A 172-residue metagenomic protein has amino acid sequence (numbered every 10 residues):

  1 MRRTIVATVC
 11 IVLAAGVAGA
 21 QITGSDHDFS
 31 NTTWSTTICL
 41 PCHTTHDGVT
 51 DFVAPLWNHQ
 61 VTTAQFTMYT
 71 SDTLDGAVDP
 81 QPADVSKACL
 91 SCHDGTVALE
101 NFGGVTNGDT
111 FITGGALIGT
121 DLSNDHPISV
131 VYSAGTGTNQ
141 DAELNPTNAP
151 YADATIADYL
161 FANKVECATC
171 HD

Functional and structural regions predicted by a protein language model:
T4, T8, V12-L13, V17-L40 (+1 more regions): C-type cytochrome heme-c attachment and multiheme electron-transfer modules
